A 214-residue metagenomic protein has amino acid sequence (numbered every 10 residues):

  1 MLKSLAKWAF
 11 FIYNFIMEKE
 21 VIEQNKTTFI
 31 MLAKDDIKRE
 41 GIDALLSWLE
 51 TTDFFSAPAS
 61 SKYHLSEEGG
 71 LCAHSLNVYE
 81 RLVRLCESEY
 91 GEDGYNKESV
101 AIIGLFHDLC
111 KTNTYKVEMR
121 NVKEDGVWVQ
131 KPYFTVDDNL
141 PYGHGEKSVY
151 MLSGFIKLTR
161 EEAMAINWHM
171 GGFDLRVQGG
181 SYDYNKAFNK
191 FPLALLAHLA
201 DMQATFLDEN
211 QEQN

Functional and structural regions predicted by a protein language model:
M1-F11: Positively charged N-terminal leader segments that act as targeting/secretion signals
Y13-A57: Non-catalytic interface/linker regions that flank or bridge core catalytic/transmembrane domains
L32-D36, G69, S153: Generic amphipathic alpha-helical segments used as scaffolds and interaction surfaces in large, multi-domain proteins
A44-T51, H64-L76: All-alpha helical catalytic cores of prenyl diphosphate-utilizing isoprenoid enzymes
S56-S61, V83: Short amphipathic alpha-helical segments and their helix-coil junctions
S61, L65-E67, A73, E87-E212: Divalent metal-dependent catalytic cores for phosphoryl transfer on phosphate-bearing substrates
S75-L82, L152: Buried hydrophobic packing segments
